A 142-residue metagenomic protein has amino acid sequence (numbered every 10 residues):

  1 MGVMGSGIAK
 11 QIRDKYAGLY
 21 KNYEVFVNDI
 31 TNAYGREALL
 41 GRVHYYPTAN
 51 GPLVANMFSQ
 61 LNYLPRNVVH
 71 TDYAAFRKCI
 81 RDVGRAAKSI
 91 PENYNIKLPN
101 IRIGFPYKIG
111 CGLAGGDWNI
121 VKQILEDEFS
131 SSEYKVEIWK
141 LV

Functional and structural regions predicted by a protein language model:
M1-V142: Macrodomain-like recognition of ADP-ribose-binding/processing modules
